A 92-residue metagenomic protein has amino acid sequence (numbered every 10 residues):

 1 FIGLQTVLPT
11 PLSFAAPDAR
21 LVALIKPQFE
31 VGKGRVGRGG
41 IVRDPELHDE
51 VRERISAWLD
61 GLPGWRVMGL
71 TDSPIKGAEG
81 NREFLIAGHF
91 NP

Functional and structural regions predicted by a protein language model:
F1-I2, P27-V31, I75-K76: Conserved nucleotide-binding/hydrolysis micro-motifs of P-loop NTPases
F1-L8, D49-R52: Amphipathic alpha-helical transducer elements in NTP-driven molecular machines
Q5-V22: A short glycine-rich, Lys/Arg-flanked "PGG" loop and its adjoining helix->strand segment in the class I
V7, G32-V36, G80: Short, well-ordered secondary-structure micro-motifs
I25-D44: Short, glycine-/aromatic-enriched active-site segment of Class I SAM-dependent methyltransferases
H48-P63: Short alpha-helix
G64-P74: Conserved S-adenosyl-L-methionine
I75-P92: Core SAM-dependent methyltransferase catalytic element
